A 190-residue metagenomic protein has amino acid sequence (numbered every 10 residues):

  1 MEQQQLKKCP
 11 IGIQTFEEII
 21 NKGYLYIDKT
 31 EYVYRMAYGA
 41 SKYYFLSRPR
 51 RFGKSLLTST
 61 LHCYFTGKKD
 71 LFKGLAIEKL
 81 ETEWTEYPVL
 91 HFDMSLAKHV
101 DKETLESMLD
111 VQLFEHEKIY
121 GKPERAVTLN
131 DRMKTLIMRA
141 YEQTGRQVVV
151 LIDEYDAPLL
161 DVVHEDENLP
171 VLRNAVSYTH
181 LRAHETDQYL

Functional and structural regions predicted by a protein language model:
E2-F52, L56-F65, K69-A76: Walker A/P-loop-proximal flanking segment of P-loop NTPase domains
L25, E165-Y178: Substrate-gripping "pore-loop 1 plus following alpha2 helix"
K42, E86-P88, V148-V149: The start of beta-strands in P-loop NTPase/AAA+ ATPase cores
L75-E115: P-loop NTPase motor core
L96-T104, F114-A126, H164-N168: Short, polar/flexible loop-turn hinges at active-site or ligand-entry regions and domain interfaces
K118-D156, R173: Mid-core helix/loop region of P-loop NTP-binding domains shared across ATPases and GTPases
P158-D161: Catalytic P-loop NTPase motifs of RecA-like helicase/translocase cores
T179-T186: Conserved small/polar residues in nucleotide/adenosyl-binding loops
